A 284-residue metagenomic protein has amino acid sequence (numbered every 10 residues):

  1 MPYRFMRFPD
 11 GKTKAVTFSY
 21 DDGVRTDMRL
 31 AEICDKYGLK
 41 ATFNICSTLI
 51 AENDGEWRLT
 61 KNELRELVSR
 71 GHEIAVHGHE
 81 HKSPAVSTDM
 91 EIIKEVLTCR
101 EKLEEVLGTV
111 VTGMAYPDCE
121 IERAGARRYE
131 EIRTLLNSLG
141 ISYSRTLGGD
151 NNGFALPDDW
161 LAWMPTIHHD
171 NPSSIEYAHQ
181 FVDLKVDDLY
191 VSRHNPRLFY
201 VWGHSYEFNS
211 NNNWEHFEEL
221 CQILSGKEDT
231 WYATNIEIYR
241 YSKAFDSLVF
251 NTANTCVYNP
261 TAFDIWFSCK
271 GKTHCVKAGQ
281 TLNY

Functional and structural regions predicted by a protein language model:
M1-E73, E80-S83, E95, R100-I121: Active-site beta->alpha N-cap acidic-glycine motif
P2-D10, A51, Y143-A155, V186 (+1 more regions): C-terminal domain-boundary segment and adjacent tail
A15-T17, K40-T42, G71-A75, V111-G113 (+4 more regions): Structural preference for beta-strand elements that scaffold enzyme active sites
Y20-D22, F43-S47, V76-G78, A115-D118 (+4 more regions): A cross-domain feature marking catalytic cores of carbohydrate-active enzymes and several ubiquitous metabolic/repair
R29-I33, E131-I132, H216-L220: A short acidic, amphipathic alpha-helical/loop segment
D35-Y37, V68, N137, R193 (+1 more regions): Anion (oxyanion) recognition and catalysis
K61-R65, F181-Y190: Histidine/acidic residue-rich metal-binding segments in metalloenzymes
S83-V182, N212-H216: Catalytic domains of cell-wall/extracellular-matrix polysaccharide-remodeling enzymes, centered on de-N-acetylation
